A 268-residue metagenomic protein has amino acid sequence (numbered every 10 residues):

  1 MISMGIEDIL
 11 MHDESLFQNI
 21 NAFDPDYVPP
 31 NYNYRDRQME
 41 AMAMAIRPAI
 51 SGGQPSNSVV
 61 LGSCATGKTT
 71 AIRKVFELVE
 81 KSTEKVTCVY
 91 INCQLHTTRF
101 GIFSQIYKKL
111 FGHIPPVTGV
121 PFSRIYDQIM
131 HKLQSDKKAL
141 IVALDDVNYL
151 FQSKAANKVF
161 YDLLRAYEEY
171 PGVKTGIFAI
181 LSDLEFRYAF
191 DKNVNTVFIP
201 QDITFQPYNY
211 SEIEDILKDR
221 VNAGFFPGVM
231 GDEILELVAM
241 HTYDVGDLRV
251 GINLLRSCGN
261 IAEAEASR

Functional and structural regions predicted by a protein language model:
M1-P55: A short, basic N-terminal segment
I2, E7-F17, D24, I72 (+3 more regions): Mid-core helix/loop region of P-loop NTP-binding domains shared across ATPases and GTPases
G53-K74, L95: Walker A/P-loop nucleotide-binding motif
P55, V86, G172-T175: Short secondary-structure junction motifs
N57-V59, K81-L95: Conserved catalytic segments around the Walker B and adjacent sensor/switch elements of P-loop NTPase domains
E77-T87, G112-P115: Post-Walker A helix-loop "phosphate-sensing" segment adjacent to the P-loop in P-loop NTPases
A262-R268: Conserved alpha/beta core segments of nucleic-acid transaction machinery
